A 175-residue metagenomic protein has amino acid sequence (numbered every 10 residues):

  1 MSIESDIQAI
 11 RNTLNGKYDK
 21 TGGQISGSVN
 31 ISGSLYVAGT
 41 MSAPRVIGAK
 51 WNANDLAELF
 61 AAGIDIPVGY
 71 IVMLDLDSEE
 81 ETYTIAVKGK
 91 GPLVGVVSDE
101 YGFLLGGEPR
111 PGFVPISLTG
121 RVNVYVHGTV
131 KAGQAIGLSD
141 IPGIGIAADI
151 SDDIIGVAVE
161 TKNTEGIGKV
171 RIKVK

Functional and structural regions predicted by a protein language model:
M1-T40, P44: Register-specific beta-strand positions within repetitive beta-rich fiber domains
I3, L35, T40-K175: Extracellular receptor-binding modules and their adjoining Ser/Thr/Gly/Asp/Asn-rich linkers
